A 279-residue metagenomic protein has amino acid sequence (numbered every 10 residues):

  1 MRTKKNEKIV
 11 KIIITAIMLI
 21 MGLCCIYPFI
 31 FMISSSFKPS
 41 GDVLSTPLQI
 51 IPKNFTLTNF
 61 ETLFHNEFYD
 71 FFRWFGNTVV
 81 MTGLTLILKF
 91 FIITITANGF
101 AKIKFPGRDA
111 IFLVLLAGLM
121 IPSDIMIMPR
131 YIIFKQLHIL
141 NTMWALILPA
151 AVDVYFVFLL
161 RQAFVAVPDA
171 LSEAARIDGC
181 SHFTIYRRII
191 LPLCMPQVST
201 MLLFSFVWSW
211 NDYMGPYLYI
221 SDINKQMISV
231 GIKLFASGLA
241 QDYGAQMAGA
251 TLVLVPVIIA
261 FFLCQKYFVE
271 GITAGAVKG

Functional and structural regions predicted by a protein language model:
R2-G279: A structural signal for multi-pass alpha-helical bundles of membrane permease subunits that mediate small-molecule
